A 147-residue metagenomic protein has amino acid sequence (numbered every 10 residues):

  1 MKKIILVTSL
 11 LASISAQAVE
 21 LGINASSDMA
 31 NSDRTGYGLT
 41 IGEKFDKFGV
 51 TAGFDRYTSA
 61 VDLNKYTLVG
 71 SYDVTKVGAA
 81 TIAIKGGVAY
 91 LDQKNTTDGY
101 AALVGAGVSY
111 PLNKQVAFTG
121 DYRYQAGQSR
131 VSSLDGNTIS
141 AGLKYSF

Functional and structural regions predicted by a protein language model:
M1-E20: Cleavable N-terminal export/targeting peptides
E20, N24-S26, S32-T40, L63-V69 (+2 more regions): Transmembrane beta-barrel architecture of outer membranes
T40-A102, Y110-L112, G142-S146: Gram-negative (and chloroplast) outer-membrane scaffold detector with strong preference for beta-barrel transmembrane
V116, S129-S132: Short, exposed beta-strand-loop hairpins at the edges of beta-sheets in extracellular/periplasmic proteins
A117, D135-F147: Outer-membrane beta-barrel "beta-signal"
T119-D121: Active-site groove signature of glycoside hydrolases
R123-G127: A short, acidic, flexible beta-alpha connecting loop/helix-capping segment that sits on the rim of active
